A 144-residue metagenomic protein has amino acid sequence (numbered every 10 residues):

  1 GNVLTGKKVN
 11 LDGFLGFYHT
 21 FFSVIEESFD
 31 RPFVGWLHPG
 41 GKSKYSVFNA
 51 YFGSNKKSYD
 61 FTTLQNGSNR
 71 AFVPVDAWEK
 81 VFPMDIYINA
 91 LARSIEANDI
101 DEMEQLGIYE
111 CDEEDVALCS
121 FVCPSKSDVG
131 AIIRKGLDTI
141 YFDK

Functional and structural regions predicted by a protein language model:
G1-K144: Redox cofactor-anchoring modules in respiratory/redox and cofactor-processing assemblies
